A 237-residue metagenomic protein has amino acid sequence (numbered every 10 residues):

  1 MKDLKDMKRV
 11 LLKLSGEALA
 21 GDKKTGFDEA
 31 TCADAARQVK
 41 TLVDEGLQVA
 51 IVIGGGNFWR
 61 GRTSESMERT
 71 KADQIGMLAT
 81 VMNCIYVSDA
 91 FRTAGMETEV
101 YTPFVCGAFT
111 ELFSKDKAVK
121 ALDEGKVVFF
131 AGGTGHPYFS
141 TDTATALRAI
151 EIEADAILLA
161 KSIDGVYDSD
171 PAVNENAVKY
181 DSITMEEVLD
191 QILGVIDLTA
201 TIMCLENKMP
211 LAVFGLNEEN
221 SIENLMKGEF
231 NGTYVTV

Functional and structural regions predicted by a protein language model:
M1-V237: C-terminal catalytic "cap/lid" subdomain
